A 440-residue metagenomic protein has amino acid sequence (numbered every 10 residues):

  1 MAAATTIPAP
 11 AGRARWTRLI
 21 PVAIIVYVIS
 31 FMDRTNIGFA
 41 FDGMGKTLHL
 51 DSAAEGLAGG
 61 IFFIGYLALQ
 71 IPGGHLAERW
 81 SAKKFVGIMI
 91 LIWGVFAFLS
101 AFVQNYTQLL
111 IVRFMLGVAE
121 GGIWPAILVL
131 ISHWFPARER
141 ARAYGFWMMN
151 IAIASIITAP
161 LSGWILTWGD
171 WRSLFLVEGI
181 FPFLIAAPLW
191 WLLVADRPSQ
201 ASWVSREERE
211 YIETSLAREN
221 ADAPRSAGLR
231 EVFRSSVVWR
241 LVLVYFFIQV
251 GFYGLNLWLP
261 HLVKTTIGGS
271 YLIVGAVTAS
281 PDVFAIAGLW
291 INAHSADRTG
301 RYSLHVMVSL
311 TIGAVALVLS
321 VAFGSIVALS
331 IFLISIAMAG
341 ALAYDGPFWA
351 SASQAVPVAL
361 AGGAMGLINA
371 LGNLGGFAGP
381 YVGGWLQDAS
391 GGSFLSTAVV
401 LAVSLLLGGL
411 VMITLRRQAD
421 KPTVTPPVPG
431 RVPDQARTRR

Functional and structural regions predicted by a protein language model:
I37-G38, F233-W290, D345, W349 (+1 more regions): Extracytoplasmic gate region of multi-pass secondary transporters
H49, S81, F102-Q108, A119 (+6 more regions): Helix-breaking motifs and short loop linkers at transmembrane-helix boundaries and internal kinks in secondary membrane
A68-T107: Conserved MFS/SLC helix-loop-helix module at the cytosolic interface between two early adjacent transmembrane helices
L69-S81, G288-R301, Q387: Helix-to-loop junctions at the C-terminal end of transmembrane segments in multipass secondary transporters
R79-I90, D297-L310: Cytoplasmic membrane-interface "Motif A"-like loop-to-helix N-cap segments of 12-TM Major Facilitator Superfamily
V112-N150: Cytoplasmic helix-loop-helix junction between adjacent transmembrane helices in 12-TM secondary transporters
W147-A201: Helix-loop-helix hairpin linking two adjacent transmembrane segments in secondary transporters
Y302-S351: C-terminal transmembrane helical hairpin of 12-TM major facilitator-type secondary transporters
